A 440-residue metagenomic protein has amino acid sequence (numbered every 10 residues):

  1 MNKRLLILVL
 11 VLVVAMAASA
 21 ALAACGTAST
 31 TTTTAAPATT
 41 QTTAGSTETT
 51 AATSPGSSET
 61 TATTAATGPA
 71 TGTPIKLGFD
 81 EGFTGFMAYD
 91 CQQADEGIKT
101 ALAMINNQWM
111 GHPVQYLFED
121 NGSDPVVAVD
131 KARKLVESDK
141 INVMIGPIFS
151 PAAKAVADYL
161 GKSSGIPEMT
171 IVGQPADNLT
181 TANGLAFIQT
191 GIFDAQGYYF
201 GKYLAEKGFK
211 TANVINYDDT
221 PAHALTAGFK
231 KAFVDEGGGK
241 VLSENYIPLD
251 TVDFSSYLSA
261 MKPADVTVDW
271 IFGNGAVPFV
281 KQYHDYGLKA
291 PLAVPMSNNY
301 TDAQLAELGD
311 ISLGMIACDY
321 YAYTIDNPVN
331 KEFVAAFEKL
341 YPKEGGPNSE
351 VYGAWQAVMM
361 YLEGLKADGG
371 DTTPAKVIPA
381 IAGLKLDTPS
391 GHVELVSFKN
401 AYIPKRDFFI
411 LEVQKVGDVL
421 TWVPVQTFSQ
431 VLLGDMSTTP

Functional and structural regions predicted by a protein language model:
M1-A23: Sec-dependent bacterial lipoprotein signal peptides
A21-A35: Bacterial lipoprotein signal-peptidase II cleavage site
T43-S46, T50, S54-F79, N107-P113 (+1 more regions): Immediate post-signal peptide segment of exported/extracytoplasmic ligand-binding proteins
G68-K99, E119-V126, I148-F149, I215-H223 (+2 more regions): Extracytoplasmic "Venus flytrap"
Y89-E96, A103-N178, Y246-S255, V277: Beta-alpha junction/loop-to-helix N-cap segments that form part of ligand/metal-binding clefts
V126, I141-N245, P291-I316: Extracytoplasmic ligand/sensor domains, especially the bilobed periplasmic-binding protein
V280-W355, K366-D368, W422-T439: Extracellular/periplasmic periplasmic-binding protein-like sensory domains
K339-V351, L362-W422, T439: Segments of small-molecule ligand-sensing domains
